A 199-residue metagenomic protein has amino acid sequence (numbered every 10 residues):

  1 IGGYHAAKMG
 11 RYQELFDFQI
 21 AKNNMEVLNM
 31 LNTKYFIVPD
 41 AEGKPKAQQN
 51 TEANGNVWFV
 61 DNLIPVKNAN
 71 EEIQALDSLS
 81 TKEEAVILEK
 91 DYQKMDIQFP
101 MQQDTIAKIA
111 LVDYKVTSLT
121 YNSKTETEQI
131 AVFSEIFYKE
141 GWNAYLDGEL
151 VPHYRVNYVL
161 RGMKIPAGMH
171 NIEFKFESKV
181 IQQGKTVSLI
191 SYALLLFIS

Functional and structural regions predicted by a protein language model:
I1-Q103, E126: Extracytoplasmic
S80-S199: Active-site-proximal, structured, solvent-exposed surfaces of multi-pass membrane proteins that position macromolecular
